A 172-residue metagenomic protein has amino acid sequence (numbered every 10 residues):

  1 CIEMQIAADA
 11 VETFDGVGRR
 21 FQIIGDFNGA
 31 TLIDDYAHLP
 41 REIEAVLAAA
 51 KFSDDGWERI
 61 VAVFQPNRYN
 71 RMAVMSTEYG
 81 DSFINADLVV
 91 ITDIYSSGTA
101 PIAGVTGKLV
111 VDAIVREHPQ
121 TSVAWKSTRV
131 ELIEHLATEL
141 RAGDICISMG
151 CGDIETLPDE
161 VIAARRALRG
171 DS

Functional and structural regions predicted by a protein language model:
C1-L88: Nucleotide phosphate-binding/pyrophosphate-handling subdomain across enzymes that bind or process nucleotide phosphates
L32-D35, V123, C146: Generic structural signal for residues in well-ordered beta-strands
H38, P66-Y69, I94-T99, C151-I154: Short glycine-rich anion-binding loops that position phosphate/pyrophosphate groups of nucleotides and phosphorylated
A45, V74-S76, I102-A103, A137 (+1 more regions): Short amphipathic alpha-helical segments
D54, I114, H118, V161 (+1 more regions): Active-site catalytic pocket residues across diverse enzymes, especially alpha/beta-hydrolases
G80-A142: C-terminal helical cap/extension that packs against the catalytic core of soluble nucleotide-cofactor enzymes
I91, A163-S172: Short, flexible loop segments at boundaries between secondary-structure elements
E131-I162: A glycine-rich beta-strand to alpha-helix segment that forms a phosphate/ribose-binding loop at ligand/cofactor sites
